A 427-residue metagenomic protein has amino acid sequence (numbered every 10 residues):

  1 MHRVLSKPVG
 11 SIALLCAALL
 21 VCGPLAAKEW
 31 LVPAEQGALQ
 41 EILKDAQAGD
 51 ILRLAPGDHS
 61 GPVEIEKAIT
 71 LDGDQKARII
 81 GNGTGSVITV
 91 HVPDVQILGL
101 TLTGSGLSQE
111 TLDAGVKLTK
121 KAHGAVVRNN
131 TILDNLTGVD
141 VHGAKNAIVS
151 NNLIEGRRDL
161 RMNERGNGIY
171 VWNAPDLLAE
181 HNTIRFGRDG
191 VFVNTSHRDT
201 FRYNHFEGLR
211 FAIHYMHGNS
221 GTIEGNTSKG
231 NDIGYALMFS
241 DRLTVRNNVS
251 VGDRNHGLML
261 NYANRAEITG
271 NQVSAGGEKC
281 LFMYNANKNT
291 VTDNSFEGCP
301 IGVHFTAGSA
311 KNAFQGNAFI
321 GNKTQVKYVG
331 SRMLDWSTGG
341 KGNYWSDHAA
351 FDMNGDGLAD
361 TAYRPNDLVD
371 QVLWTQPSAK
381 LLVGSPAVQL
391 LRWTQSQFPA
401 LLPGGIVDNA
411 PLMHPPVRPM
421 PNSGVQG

Functional and structural regions predicted by a protein language model:
H2-A13: Bacterial N-terminal signal peptides that target proteins for export
K28-S60: Acidic Gly/Asp/Thr-rich repetitive segments characteristic of extracellular carbohydrate-active and adhesion proteins
Q40, H59-D72, I79-G124, T137-A144 (+1 more regions): Extracellular beta-strand-rich solenoid/capping regions of secreted or surface-exposed proteins that bind or remodel
G81-T89, E110-T119, D134-V141, R161-N173 (+7 more regions): Extracellular beta-strand/beta-solenoid scaffold signature
K279-C280, N289-D293, E297-G427: Functionally critical loop-and-helix segments that line ligand-binding/catalytic clefts of soluble enzyme domains
